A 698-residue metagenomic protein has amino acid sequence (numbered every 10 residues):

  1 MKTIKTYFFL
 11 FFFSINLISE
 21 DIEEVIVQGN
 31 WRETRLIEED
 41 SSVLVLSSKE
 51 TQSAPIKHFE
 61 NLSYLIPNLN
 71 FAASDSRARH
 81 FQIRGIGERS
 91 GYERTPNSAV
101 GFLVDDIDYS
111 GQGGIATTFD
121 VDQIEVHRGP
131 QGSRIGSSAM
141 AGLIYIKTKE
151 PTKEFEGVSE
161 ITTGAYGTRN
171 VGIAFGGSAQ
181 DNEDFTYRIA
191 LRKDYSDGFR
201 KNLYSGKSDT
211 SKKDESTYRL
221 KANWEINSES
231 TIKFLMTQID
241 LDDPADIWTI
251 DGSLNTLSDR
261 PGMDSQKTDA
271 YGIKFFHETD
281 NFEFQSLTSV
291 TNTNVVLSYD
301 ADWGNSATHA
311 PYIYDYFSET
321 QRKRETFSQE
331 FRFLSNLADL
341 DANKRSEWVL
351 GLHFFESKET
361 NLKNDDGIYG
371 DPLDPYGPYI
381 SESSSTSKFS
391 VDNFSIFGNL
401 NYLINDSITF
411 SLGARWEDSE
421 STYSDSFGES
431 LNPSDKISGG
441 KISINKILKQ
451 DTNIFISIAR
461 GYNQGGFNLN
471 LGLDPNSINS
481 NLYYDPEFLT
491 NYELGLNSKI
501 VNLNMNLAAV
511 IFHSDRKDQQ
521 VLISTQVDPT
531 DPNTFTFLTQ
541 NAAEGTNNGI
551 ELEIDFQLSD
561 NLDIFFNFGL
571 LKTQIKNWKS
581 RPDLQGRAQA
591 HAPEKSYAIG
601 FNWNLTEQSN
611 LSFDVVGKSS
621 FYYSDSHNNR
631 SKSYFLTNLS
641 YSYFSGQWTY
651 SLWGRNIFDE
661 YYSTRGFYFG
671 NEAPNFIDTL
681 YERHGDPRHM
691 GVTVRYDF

Functional and structural regions predicted by a protein language model:
E24, E60, H80-Q82, V126 (+2 more regions): N-terminal periplasmic accessory domains that precede and gate Gram-negative outer-membrane beta-barrel machines
E60, Y64-I107: Extracytoplasmic beta-strand/coil segments of soluble accessory domains associated with Gram-negative outer-membrane
G91-Y92, A99-P130: Short acidic/polar hinge/loop motifs at secondary-structure boundaries that mediate gating or recognition
E156-V158, T163-S196, R200-D243, K267-A270 (+9 more regions): Transmembrane beta-barrel wall of Gram-negative outer-membrane proteins
N223-E229, T237, F333-N336, R345-E347 (+7 more regions): Structural signature of Gram-negative outer-membrane beta-barrels, strongest in the C-terminal barrel of TonB-dependent
K274-A301, I447, N453-A459, Y483-I550 (+4 more regions): Membrane-embedded beta-barrel scaffold of Gram-negative outer-membrane proteins
L334-N336, W348-G351, L403, S407-F410 (+4 more regions): Gram-negative outer-membrane beta-barrel transporters
G617-Y622, Y643-F698: C-terminal beta-signal and adjacent terminal beta-strands/loops of Gram-negative outer-membrane beta-barrel proteins
